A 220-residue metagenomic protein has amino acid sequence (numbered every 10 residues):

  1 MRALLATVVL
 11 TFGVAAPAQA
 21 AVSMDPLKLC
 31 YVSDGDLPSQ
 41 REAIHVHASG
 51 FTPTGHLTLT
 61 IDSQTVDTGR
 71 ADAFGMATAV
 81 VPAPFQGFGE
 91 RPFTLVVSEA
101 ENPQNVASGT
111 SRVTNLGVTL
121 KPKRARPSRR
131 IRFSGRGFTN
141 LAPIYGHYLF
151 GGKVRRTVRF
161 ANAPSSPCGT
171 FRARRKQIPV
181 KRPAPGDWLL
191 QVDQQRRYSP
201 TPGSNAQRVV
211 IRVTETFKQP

Functional and structural regions predicted by a protein language model:
M1-A21: Secretory targeting and sorting signals
P17-P220: Extracytoplasmic/secretory-pathway segments with low complexity and glycosylation-like composition
